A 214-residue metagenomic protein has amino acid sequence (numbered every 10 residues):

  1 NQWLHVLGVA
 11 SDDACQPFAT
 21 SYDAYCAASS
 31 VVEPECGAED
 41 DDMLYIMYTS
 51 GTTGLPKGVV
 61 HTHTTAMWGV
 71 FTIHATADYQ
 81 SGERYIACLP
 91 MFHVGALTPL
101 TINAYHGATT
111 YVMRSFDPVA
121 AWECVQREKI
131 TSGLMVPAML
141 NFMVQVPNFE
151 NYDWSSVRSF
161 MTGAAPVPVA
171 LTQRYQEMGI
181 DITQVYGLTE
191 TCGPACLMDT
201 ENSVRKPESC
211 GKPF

Functional and structural regions predicted by a protein language model:
N1, K57-V60, A87, T109-S115 (+1 more regions): Short beta-strand->loop structural element characteristic of the AMP-binding/adenylate-forming
N1-A27: Structural core segment of the AMP-binding/adenylate-forming
H5-D13, T183-E190, C210-P213: Beta-strand->loop->alpha-helix junctions that form or flank phosphate-binding loops in nucleotide-handling enzymes
D13, C26-Y48, L55, D78-R84 (+1 more regions): Conserved pre-ATP/AMP-binding loop-to-beta segment of ANL
E35-G37, E208-F214: Short Gly/Pro-enriched turn/cap motifs at secondary-structure boundaries
L44-W68: Conserved AMP-binding A3 loop
M67-R84, F92-S132, Q145-V146: Conserved AMP-binding/adenylation subdomain of ANL enzymes
Y105, W122, I130-M135, V144-R205: Gly/Ser/Thr-rich phosphate-binding loop
